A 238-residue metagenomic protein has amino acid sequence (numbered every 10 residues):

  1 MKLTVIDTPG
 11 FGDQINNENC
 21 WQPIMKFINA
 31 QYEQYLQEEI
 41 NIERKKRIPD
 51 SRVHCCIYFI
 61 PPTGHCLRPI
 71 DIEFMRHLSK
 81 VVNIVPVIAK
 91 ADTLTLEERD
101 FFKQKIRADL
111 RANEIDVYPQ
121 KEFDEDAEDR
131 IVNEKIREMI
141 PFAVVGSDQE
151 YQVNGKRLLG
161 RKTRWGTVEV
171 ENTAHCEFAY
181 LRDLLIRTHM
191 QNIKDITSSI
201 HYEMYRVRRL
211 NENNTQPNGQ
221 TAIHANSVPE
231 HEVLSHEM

Functional and structural regions predicted by a protein language model:
M1-V85, K90, T95-E138, D148-Y151 (+2 more regions): Switch- and interface-adjacent substructures of P-loop NTPase systems
V144: Extracellular/periplasmic ligand-binding regions of membrane signal-transduction receptors
L234-M238: A positional/structural detector of protein chain ends, strongest at the extreme C-terminus and weakly at the extreme
